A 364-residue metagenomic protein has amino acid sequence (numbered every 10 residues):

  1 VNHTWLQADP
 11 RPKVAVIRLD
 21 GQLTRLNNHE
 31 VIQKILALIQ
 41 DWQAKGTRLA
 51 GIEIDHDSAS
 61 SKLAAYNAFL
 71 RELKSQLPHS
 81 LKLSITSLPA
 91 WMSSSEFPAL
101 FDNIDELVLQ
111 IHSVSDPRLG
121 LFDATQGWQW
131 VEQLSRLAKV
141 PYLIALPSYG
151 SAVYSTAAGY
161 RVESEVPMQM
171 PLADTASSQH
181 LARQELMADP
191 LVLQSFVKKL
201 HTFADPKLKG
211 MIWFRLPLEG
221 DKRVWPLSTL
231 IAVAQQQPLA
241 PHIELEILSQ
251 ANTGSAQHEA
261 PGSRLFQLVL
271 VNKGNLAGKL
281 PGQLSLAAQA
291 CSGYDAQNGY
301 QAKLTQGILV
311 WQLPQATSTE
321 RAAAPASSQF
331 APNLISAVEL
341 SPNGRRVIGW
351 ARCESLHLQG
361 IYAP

Functional and structural regions predicted by a protein language model:
V1-N103: Chitinase-like catalytic core of GlcNAc-active glycosidases
Q40, A44-I52, E96-D116, A173-Q179 (+1 more regions): Structural recognition of alpha->loop->beta junctions
A68-Q169: Substrate-binding surface in catalytic domains of secreted glycosidases
A145-S151, T156-P241: Substrate-binding cleft of secreted/luminal carbohydrate-active enzymes
T229-P261: Low-complexity, acidic Ser/Thr/Pro/Gly-rich terminal tails and inter-domain linkers that flank the onset of structured
N252, Q257-A260, F266-G282, A290: Asparagine-centered strand-capping/turn motif at beta-strand->loop junctions
S285-K303: Solvent-exposed beta-hairpin/edge-strand motifs
K303-R352: Short, solvent-exposed, Trp/other aromatic-anchored flexible loops in extracytoplasmic proteins
